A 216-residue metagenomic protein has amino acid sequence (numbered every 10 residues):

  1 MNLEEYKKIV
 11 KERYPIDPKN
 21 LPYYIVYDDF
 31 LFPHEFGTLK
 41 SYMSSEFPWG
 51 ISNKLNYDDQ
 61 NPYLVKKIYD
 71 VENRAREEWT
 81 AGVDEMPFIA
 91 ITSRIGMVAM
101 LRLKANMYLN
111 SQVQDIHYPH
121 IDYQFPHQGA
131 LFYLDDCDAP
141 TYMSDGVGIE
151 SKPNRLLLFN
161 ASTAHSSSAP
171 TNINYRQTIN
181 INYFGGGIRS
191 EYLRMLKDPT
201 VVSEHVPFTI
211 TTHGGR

Functional and structural regions predicted by a protein language model:
N2-V98, S111, P199-R216: Non-heme Fe(II)/2-oxoglutarate
G96-N106: A short coil-to-beta-strand element that immediately follows conserved catalytic motifs
Q114-Y118, F125, Y133-K152, L193: A short beta-strand-loop-beta hairpin characteristic of the jelly-roll/cupin
Y118-P119, A164-N172: Short beta-strand His + acidic residue motifs that chelate non-heme Fe in jelly-roll/DSBH and cupin folds
A130-F132, I173-R189: A short hydrophobic beta-strand segment most commonly corresponding to one strand of the jelly-roll/cupin
I149-H165: Conserved metal-binding segment of the jelly-roll/cupin
N182-F208: Short, charged interaction patches at domain edges and termini
